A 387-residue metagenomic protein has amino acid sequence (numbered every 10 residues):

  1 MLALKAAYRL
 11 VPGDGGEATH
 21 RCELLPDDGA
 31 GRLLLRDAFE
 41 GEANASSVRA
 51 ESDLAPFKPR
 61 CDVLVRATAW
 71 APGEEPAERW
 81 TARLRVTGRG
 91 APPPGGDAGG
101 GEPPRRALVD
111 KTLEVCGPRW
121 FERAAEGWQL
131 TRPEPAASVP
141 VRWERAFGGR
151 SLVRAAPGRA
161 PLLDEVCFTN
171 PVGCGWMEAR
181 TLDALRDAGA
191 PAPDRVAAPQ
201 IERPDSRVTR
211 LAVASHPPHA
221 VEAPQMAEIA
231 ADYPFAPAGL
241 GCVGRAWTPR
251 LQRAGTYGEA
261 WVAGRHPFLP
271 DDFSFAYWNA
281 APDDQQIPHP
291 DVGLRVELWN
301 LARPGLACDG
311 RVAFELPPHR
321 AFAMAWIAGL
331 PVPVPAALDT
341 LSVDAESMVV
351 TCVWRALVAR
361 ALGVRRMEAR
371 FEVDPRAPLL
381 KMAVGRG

Functional and structural regions predicted by a protein language model:
M1-G387: Extended intrinsically disordered or low-complexity segments
